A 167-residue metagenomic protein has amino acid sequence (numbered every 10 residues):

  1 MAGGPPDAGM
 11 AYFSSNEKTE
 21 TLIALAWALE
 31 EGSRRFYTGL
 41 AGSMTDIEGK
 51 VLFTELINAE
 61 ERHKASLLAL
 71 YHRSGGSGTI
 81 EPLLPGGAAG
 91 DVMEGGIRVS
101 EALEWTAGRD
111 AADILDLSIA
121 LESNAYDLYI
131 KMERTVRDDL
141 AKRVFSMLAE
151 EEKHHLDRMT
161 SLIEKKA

Functional and structural regions predicted by a protein language model:
A2-A167: Non-heme di-metal
